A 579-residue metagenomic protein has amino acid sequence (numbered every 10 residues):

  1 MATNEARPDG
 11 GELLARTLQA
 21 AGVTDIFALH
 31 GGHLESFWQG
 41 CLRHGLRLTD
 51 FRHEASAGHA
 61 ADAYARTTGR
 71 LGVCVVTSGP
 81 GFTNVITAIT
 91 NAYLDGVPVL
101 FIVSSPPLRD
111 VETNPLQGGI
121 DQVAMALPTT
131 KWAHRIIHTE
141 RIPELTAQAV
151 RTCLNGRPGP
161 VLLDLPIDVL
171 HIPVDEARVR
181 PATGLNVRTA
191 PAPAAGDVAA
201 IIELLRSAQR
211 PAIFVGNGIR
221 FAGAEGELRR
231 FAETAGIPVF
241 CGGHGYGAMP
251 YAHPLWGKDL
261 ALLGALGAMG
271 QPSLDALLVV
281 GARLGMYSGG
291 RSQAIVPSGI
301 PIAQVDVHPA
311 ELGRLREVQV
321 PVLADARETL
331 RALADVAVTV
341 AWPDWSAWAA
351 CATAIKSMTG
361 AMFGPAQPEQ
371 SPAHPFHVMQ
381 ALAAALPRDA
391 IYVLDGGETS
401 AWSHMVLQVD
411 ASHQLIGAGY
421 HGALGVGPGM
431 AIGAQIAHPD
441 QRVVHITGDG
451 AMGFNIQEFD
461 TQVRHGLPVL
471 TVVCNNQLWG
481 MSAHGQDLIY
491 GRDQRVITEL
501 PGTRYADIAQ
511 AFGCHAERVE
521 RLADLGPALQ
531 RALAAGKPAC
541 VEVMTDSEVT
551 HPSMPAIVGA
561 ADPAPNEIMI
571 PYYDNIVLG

Functional and structural regions predicted by a protein language model:
M1-E5, E140, E203, G299 (+4 more regions): Phosphate/pyrophosphate-binding active-site segments
E12-V23, A63-G69, Y93, T152-R157 (+6 more regions): Glycine-rich phosphate/diphosphate-binding loops that line cofactor/substrate pockets in enzymes
L14, Q19-A21, L29-L42, T353-A434: Active-site diphosphate/adenylate-binding microenvironment
T24-A28, R47-T49, T67-S104, F214-N217 (+3 more regions): A short, small-residue-rich loop immediately preceding and capping a beta-strand
R66, N217-A303, D410-Q441, F454-I456 (+3 more regions): Glycine-rich, anion-gripping cofactor-binding loops and their flanking helix/strand elements in enzyme active sites
I102, D110-G118, L262, A268-Q271 (+4 more regions): Thiamine diphosphate
V103-L145, V150, G245-C351, L529 (+2 more regions): Glycine-rich, acidic loop regions that bind phosphate or pyrophosphate groups
I120, Q148, T152-S207, G360-F363: Conformationally flexible catalytic loops at phosphate/diphosphate-handling active centers
